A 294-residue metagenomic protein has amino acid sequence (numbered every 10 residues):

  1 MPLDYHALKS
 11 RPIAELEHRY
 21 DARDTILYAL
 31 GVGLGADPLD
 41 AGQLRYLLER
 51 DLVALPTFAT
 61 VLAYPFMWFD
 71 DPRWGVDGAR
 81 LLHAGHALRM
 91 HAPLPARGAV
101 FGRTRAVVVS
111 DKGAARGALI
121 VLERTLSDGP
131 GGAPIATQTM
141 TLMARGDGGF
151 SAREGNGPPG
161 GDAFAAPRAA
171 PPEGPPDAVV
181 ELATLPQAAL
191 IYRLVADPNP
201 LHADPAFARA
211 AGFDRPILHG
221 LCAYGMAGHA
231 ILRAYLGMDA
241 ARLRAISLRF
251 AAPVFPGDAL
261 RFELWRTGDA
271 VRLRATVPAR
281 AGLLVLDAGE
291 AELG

Functional and structural regions predicted by a protein language model:
M1-A14, Y64, H83-V179, V254-G257 (+1 more regions): HotDog/MaoC-like acyl-thioester-processing domains
M1-F101: Hydrophobic, proline/glycine-rich low-complexity stretches
P2-L47, P158-A223, A230-R233: A contiguous, surface-exposed recognition patch within enzymatic or periplasmic domains that forms
A7, P12, R19, Q43-L47 (+16 more regions): Residue-level preference for alpha-helix termini and adjacent loops
L8-K9, W68, W74, S127 (+3 more regions): General secondary-structure edge motif
D21, T60-W68, R145-D147, A152-R153 (+1 more regions): Phosphate-binding glycine-rich loops and adjacent basic patches that engage nucleotide phosphates, nucleic-acid
A29, G33, A59-T60, R105 (+3 more regions): Residue-level recognition of well-ordered secondary-structure positions
H202, A206-L283, E290: Catalytic-pocket segment enriched in acidic/His residues
